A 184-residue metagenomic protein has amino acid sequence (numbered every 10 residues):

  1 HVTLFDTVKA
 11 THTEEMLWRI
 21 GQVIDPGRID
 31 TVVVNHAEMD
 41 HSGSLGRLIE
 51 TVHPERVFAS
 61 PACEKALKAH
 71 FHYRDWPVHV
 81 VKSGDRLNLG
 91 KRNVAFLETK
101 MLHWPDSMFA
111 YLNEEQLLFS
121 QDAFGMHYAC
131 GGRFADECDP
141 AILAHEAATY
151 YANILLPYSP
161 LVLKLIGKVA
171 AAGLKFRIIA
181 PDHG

Functional and structural regions predicted by a protein language model:
H1-Q22, F109-L112, Q116-S120: Conserved beta-strand hairpin/beta-sheet module of binuclear metal-dependent hydrolase folds, prominently
F5-T7, I29-A37, V57-S60, L118-Q121 (+1 more regions): Active-site neighborhood of phospho(di)ester-bond hydrolases with catalytic His/Asp-centered motifs
T11-F58: Active-site metal-binding motif and surrounding structural segment of the metallo-beta-lactamase
H12, A37-S42, K65-L67, H103-W104 (+2 more regions): Active-site environment of divalent metal-dependent phosphoester hydrolases
T51-H53, F71-R74, N113: Short, structured coil segments at secondary-structure junctions
F58-S107, L161-L165: Metallo-beta-lactamase
N93-D182: Metallo-beta-lactamase
